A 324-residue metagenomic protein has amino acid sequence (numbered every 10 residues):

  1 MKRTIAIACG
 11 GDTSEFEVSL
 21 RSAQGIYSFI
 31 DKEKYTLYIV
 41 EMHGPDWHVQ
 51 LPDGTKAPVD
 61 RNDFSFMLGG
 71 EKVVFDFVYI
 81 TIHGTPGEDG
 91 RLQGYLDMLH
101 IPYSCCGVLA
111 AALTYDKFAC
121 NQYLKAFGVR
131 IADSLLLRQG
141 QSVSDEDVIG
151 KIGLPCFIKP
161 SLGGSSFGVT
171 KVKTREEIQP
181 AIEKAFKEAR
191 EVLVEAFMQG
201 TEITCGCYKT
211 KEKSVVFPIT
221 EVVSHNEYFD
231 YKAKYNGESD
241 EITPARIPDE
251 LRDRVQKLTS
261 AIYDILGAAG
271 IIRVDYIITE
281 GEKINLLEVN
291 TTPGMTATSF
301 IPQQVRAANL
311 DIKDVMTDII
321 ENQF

Functional and structural regions predicted by a protein language model:
M1-L109, L113-Y115, A119, R138-D147: ATP-binding N-terminal substructure of ATP-dependent carboxylate-amine bond-forming enzymes
R3-C9, T13, L37, L113-T201 (+1 more regions): Active-site nucleotide/adenylate-binding loops and adjacent lid/helix of ATP-dependent enzymes
G84, V222-H225, N290-Q304: Glycine-rich phosphate/pyrophosphate-binding beta-alpha loops
D147, I265, I278-E280, T317-F324: Peripheral (often C-terminal) accessory segments that flank ATP-dependent C-N-forming ligase machineries
K173-K257, I278, K283-N285: Phosphate-binding site of ATP-dependent enzymes
A196, Y263-M295, V305: Conserved metal-phosphate-binding beta-hairpin within the catalytic cores of diverse ATP-dependent phosphoryl-transfer
Q256-S260, K313-E321: Amphipathic alpha-helical segments that line or abut small-molecule/effector binding pockets and mediate allosteric
